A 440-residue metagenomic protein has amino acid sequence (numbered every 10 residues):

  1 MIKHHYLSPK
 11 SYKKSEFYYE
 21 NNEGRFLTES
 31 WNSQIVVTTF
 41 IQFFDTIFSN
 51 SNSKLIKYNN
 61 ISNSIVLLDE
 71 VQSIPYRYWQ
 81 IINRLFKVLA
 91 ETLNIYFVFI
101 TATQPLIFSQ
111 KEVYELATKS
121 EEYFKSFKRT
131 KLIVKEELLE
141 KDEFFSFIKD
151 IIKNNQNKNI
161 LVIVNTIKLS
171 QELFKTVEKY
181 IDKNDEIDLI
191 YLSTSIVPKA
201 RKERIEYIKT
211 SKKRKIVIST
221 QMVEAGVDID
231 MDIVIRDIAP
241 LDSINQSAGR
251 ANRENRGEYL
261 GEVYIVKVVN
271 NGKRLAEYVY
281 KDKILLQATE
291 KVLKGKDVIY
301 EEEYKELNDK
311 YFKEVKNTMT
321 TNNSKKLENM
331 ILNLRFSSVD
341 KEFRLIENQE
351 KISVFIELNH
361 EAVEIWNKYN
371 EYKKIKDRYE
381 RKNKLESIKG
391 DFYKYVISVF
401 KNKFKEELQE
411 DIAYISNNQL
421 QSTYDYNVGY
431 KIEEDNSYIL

Functional and structural regions predicted by a protein language model:
I2-F48: Inter-Walker segment of RecA-like/P-loop motor cores
I2-Y18, N165-K168, L189-I205, S219-E224: Conserved helicase motor
S8-S11, I41-F44, S73, T103-I107 (+7 more regions): Conserved nucleotide-binding/hydrolysis micro-motifs of P-loop NTPases
N32-I35, S62-I65, T92-V98, N159 (+1 more regions): Loop/turn-to-beta-strand initiation segments
I41-F44, K54-L89: SF2 helicase catalytic motif II
T46, I216-M231, Q246-E254: SF2 helicase motor core recognition
A90, S146-K153, N157, L161-I163 (+5 more regions): C-terminal helicase lobe and adjacent C-terminal extensions/tails of nucleic-acid helicase motors
Y96, I100-N154: Interdomain hinge/linker at the junction between the two RecA-like core domains of SF2 helicases
